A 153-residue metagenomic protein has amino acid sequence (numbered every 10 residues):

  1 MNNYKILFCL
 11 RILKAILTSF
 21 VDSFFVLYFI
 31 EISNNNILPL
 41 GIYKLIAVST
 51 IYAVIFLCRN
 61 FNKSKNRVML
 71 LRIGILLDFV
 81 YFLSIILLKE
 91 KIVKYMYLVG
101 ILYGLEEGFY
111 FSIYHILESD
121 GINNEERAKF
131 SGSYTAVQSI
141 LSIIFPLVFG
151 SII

Functional and structural regions predicted by a protein language model:
M1-S49: Helix-loop boundary and gating motifs at the non-cytosolic
I12, K94-Y110: Hydrophobic core of transmembrane alpha-helices in multi-pass small-molecule transporters, especially MFS/SLC-type
L27, E31, R59, I144-I153: Transmembrane alpha-helix termini and helix-breaking/packing motifs in multi-pass membrane transporters
I37-L38, N124-Y134: Loop-to-transmembrane helix entry/capping segments in MFS-fold secondary transporters and related SLC/MFSD carriers
V54-N66, I153: Helix-to-loop junctions at the C-terminal end of transmembrane segments in multipass secondary transporters
L76-K91: C-terminal ends and interior cores of transmembrane alpha-helices in multi-pass membrane transporters/permeases
F109-I122: Intracellular juxtamembrane helix-capping segments at the cytosolic ends of symmetry-related transmembrane helices
S131-P146: Glycine-rich segments within core transmembrane alpha-helices of 12-TM secondary carriers
